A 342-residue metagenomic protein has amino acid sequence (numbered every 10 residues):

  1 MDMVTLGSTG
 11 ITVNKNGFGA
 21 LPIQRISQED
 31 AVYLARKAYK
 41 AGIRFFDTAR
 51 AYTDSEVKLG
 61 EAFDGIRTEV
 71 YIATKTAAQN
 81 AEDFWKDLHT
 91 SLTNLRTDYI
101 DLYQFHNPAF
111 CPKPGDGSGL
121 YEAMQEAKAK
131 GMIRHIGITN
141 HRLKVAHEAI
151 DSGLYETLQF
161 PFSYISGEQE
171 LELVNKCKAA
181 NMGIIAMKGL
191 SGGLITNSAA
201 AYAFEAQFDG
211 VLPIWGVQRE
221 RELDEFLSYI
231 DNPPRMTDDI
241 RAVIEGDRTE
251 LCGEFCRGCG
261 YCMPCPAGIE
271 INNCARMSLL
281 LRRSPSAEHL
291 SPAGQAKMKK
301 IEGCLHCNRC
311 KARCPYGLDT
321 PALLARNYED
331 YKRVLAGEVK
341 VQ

Functional and structural regions predicted by a protein language model:
M1-V70: N-terminal binding-site loop/beta-alpha segment at the start of enzyme catalytic domains that lines or forms
M3, A35, E56, G60 (+7 more regions): Generic structural signal for well-ordered alpha-helices, preferentially at hydrophobic/aromatic core positions
L6, F18, F46, L59 (+11 more regions): Conserved, mostly hydrophobic/aromatic
I11-N16, G42-F45, I66-V70, T97-D101 (+4 more regions): Short, well-ordered coil/turn segments that N-cap beta-strands
E29, Q79-I185, L190-G193: Glycine/proline-rich, positively charged, aromatic-decorated active-site loop/lid region on the catalytic face
I43-R44, E172-A186, L190-Q342: Structured C-terminal cap/extension of enzyme domains
R44-A49, A73-T74, R134-G137, T157-F160 (+3 more regions): Short catalytic-loop micro-motif centered on adjacent basic/acidic residues
E69-I72, Y155-S163, P234-I240: Short hydrophobic/aromatic-enriched beta-strand-loop microsegments
